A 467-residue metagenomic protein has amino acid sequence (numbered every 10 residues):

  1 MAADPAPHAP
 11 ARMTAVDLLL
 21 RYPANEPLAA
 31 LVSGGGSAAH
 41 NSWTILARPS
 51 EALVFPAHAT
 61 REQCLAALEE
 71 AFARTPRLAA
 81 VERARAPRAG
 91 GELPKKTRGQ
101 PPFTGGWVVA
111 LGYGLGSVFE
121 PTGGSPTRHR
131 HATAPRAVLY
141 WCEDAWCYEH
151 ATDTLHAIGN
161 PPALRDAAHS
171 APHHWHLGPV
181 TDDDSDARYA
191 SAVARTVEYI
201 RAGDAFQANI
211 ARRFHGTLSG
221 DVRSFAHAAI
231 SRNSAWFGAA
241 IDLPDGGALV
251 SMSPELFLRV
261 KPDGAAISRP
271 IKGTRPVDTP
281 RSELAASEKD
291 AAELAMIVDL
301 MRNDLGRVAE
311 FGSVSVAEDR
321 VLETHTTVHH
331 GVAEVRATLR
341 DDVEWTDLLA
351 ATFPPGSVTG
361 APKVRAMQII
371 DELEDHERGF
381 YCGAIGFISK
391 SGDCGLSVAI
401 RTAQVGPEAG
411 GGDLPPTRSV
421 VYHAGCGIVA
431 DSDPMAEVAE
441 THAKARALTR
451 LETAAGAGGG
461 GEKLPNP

Functional and structural regions predicted by a protein language model:
M1-P467: Extended alpha-helical targeting/anchoring segments, especially N-terminal organellar/secretory targeting helices
